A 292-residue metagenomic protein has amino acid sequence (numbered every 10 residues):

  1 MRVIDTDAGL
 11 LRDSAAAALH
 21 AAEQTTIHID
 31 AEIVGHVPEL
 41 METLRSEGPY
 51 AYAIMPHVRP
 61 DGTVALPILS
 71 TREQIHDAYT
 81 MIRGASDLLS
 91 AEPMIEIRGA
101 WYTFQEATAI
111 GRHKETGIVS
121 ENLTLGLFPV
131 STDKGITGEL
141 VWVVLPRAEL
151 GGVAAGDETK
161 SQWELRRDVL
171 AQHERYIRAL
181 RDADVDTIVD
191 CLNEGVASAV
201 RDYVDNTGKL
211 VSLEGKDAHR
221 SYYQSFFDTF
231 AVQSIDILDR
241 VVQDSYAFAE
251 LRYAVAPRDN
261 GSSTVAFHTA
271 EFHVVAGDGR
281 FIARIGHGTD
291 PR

Functional and structural regions predicted by a protein language model:
M1-A16, H76-D168, S221-R292: A beta-strand edge to alpha-helix "cap/lid" segment located at domain peripheries
M1-E47, R147-E194: Short, low-complexity N-terminal intrinsically disordered segments enriched in polar/charged residues
L19-T26, H36-W101, T187-D244: A solvent-exposed, acidic/Ser-Thr-rich amphipathic alpha-helical stretch
A21, T25-I27, A31, T71-Q74 (+7 more regions): Solvent-exposed, well-ordered amphipathic alpha-helical segments that flank/support binding or catalytic loops
